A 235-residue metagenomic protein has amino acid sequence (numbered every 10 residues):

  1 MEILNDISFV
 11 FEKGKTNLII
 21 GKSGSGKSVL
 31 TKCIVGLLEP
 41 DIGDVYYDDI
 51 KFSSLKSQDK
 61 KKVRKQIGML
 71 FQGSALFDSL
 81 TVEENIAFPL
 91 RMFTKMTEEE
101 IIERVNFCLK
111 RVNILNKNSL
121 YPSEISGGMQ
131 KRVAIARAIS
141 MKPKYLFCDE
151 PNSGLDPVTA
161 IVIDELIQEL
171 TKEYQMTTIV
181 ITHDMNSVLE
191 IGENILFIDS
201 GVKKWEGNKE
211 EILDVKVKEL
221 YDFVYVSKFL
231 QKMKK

Functional and structural regions predicted by a protein language model:
V35: Helix-to-loop junction immediately C-terminal to a conserved catalytic motif
G43-K51: Conserved ABC transporter NBD signature motif
Y121-I125, M129: Conserved ABC ATPase signature
S140-K144: A short, proline-enriched helix->beta-strand linker immediately N-terminal to the Walker B motif in ABC-type P-loop
L146-D149: Catalytic Walker B motif of ABC-type/P-loop ATPase nucleotide-binding domains
P157-T159: Helix N-cap at the start of a conserved alpha-helix in ABC-type nucleotide-binding domains
E210-K235: C-terminal boundary and immediately downstream tail of ABC-type ATPase nucleotide-binding domains
